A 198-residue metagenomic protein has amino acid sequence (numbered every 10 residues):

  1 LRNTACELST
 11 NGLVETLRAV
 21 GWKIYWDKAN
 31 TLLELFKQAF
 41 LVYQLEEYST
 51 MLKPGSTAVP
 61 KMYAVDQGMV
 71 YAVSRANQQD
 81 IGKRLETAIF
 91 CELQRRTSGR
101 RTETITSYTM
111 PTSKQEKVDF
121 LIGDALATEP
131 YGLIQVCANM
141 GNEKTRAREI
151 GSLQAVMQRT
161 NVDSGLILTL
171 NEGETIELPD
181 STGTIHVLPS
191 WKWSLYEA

Functional and structural regions predicted by a protein language model:
L1-P130: Accessory nucleic acid-recognition modules appended to NTPase machines
S98-R100, L126, Q154-V162: Arginine/glycine-rich "motif VI" loop of SF2 helicases in the C-terminal RecA-like domain
E116, R148-Q154: A short, acidic, amphipathic alpha-helical segment used as a generic capping/interface helix at domain edges
G123, N139-G141: A short, conserved, highly charged catalytic patch centered on acidic carboxylates
P130-I134, S164: Structural motif
Q135-N139, R146-E149: Terminal-proximal interaction/regulatory segments of ATP-powered molecular machines
D163-L170: Short, hydrophobic beta-strand segments that form beta-sheet elements in well-ordered domains
L170-A198: Domain-level recognition of nuclease-like catalytic cores that cleave nucleotide substrates
